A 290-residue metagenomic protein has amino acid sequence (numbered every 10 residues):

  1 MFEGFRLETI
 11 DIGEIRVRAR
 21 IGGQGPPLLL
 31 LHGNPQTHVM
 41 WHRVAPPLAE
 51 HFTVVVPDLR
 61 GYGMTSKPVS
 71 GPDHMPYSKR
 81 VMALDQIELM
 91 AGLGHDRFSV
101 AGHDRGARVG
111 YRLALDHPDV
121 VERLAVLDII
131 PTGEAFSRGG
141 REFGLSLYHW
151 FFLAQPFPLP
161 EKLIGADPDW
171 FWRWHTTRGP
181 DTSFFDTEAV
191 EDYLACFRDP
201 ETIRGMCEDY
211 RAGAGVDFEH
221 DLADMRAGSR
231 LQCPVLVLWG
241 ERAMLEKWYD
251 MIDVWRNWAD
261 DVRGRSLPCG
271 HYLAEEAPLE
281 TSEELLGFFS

Functional and structural regions predicted by a protein language model:
M1-R6, I15-V17, P27, V55 (+4 more regions): Flexible "cap/lid" subdomain of the alpha/beta-hydrolase fold that forms the substrate-access gate
R20-P68: Conserved HGGG/HGGXW glycine-rich cap/lid loop of the alpha/beta-hydrolase fold
P35, E50, P118-D119, D260 (+1 more regions): Proline-centered flexible-loop/turn and helix-kink motifs
W41-H42, W248-Y249, P278-L279: Conserved strand-to-helix beginnings and helix N-cap segments that scaffold or border functional pockets
G270-S282: Catalytic histidine-centered segment of alpha/beta-hydrolase-like enzymes
